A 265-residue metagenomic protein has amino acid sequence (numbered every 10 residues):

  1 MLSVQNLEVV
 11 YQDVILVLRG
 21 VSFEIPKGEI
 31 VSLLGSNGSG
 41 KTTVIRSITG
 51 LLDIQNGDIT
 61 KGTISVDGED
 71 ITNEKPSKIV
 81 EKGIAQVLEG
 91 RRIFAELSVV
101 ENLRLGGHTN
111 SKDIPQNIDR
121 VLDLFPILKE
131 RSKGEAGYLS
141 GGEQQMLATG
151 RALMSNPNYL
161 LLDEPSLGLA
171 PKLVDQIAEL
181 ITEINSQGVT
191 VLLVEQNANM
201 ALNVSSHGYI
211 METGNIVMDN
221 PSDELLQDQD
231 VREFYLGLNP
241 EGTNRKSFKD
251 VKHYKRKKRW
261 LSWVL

Functional and structural regions predicted by a protein language model:
L2-V4, L18: Conserved structural motif at the start of ABC-family nucleotide-binding domains
L34-S36: The feature captures the beta-strand-to-loop junction immediately N-terminal to the Walker
T49: Helix-to-loop junction immediately C-terminal to a conserved catalytic motif
I59-E69, Q116: Conserved ABC transporter NBD signature motif
E135-L139, E143: Conserved ABC ATPase signature
A152-L153: ABC ATPase C-loop
L236-L265: ABC ATPase nucleotide-binding domains
